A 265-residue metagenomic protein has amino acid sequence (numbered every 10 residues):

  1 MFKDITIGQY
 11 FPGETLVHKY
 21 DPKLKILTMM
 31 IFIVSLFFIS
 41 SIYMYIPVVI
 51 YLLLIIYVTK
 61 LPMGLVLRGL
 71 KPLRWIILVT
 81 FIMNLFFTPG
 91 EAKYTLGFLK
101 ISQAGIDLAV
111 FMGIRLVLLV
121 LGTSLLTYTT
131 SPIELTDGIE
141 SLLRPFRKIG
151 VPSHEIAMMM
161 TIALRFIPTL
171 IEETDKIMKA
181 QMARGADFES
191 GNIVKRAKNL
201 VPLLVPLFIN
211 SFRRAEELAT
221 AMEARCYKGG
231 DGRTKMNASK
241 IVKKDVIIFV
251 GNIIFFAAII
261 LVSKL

Functional and structural regions predicted by a protein language model:
M1-I42, V48-Y57, R144, K148-V151 (+3 more regions): Transmembrane alpha-helix interface motif
E14, F37, K60-L65, L96 (+4 more regions): Membrane-helix interfacial "entry" motifs
S40, T59-K60, F87-T88, S131 (+1 more regions): Short helix-capping/hinge motifs at transmembrane helix termini and TM-loop junctions
I46, P62-K71: Interfacial helix-loop-helix linkers and transmembrane-helix boundary segments in multi-pass membrane proteins
Y51-L61, I76-V79: Alpha-helical transmembrane segments and their membrane-interface exit regions
G69-I77, G113, V117, L207 (+3 more regions): Loop-to-transmembrane-helix entry motif
L73-A186: Juxtamembrane/interface alpha-helical elements of multi-pass membrane proteins
